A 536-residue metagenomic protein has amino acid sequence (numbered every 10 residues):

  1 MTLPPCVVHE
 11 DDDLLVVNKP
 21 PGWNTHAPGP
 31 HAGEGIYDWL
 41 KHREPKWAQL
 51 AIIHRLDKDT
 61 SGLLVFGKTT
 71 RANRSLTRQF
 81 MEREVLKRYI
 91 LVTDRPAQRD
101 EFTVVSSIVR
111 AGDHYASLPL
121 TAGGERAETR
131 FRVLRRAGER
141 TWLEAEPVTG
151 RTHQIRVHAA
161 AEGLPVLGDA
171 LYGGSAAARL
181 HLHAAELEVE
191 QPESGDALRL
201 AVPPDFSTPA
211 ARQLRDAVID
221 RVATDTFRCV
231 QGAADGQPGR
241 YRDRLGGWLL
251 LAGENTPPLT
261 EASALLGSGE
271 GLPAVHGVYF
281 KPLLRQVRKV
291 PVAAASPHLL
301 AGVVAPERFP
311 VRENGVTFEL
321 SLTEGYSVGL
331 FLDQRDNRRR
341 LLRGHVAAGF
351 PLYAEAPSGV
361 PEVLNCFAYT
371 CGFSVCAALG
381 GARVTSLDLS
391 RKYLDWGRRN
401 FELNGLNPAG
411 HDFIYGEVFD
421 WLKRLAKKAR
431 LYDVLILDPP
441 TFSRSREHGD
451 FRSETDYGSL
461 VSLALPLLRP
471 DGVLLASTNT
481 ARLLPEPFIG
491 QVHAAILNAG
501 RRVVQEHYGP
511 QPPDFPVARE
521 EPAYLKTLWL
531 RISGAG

Functional and structural regions predicted by a protein language model:
M1-E128, R135-G138, R179-H181, A197 (+2 more regions): RNA pseudouridine synthases
A32-I36, L40, T70, R110 (+1 more regions): Pseudouridine synthase
G195, V473-G536: C-terminal catalytic and target-recognition region of SAM-dependent MTase-like enzymes, primarily methyltransferases
D235-G236, R242-D243, L259-L332, R339: Non-catalytic substrate-recognition/targeting regions of SAM-dependent transferases
T370-A382: Conserved SAM-binding loop of SAM-dependent methyltransferases across substrates and taxa, primarily the Class I
R383-D388: Conserved SAM-binding motif I beta-strand of class I
S390-I436: S-adenosyl-L-methionine
Y393, Y415, Y432-L463: Mobile active-site "lid"/loop adjacent to the S-adenosyl-L-methionine
